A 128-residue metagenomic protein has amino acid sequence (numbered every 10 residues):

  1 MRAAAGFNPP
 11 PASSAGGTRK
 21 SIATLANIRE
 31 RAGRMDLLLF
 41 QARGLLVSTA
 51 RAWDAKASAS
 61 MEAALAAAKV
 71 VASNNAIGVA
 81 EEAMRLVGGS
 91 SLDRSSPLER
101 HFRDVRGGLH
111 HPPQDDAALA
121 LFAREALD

Functional and structural regions predicted by a protein language model:
M1-R19, L39-A52, V79: Long, well-ordered alpha-helical segments
G33, L37-F40, A66, V70-I77 (+1 more regions): Generic structural signal for well-ordered, non-transmembrane alpha-helical segments in soluble/cytosolic regions
F40-V71, M84-L92: C-terminal helix-coil-helix/basic helical segment that borders enzyme active sites and/or dimer interfaces and provides
G89-D128: Glycine-rich phosphate/cofactor-binding loops in nucleotide/flavin-utilizing enzymes
